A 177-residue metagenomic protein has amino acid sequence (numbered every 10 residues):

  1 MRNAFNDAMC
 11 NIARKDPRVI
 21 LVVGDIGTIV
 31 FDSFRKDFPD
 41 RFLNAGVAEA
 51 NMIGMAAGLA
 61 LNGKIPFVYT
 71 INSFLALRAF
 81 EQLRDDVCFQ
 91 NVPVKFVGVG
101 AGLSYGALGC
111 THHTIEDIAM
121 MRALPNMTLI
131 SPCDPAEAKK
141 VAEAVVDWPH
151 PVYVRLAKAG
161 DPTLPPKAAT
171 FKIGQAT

Functional and structural regions predicted by a protein language model:
M1-D161, A168-Q175: Thiamine diphosphate
